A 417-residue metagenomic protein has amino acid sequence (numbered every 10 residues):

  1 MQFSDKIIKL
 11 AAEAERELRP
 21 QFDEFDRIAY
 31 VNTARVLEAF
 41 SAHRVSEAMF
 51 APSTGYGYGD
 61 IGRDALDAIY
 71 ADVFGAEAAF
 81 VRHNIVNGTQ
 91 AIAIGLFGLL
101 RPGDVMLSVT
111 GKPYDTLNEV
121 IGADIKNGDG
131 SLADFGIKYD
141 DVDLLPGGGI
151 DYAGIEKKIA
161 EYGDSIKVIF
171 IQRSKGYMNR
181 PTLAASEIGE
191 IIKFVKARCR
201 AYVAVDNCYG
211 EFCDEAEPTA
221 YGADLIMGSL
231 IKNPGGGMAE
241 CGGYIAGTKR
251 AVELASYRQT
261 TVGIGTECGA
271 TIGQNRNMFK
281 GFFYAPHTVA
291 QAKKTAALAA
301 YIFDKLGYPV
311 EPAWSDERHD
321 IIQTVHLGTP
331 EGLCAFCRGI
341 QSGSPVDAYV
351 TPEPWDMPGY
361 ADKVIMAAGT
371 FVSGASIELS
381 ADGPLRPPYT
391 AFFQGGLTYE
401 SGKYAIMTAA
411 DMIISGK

Functional and structural regions predicted by a protein language model:
F3-R19, D26, V36-M49, Y56-Y58 (+6 more regions): Conserved PLP-enzyme active-site core in the AAT-like
M49, S53, F80-H83, I321-H326: Short glycine-rich or small-residue beta-strand-to-loop segments that form or flank ligand, phosphate, metal/Fe-S
F50-F80: Active-site-flanking structural segment that lines cofactor/substrate pockets
E77-F80, D104-L107, I166-V168, A201-V203 (+6 more regions): Structural motif
D304-K417: Conserved C-terminal alpha-helix-loop-beta "cap" of PLP-dependent enzymes that closes/shapes the active-site mouth
